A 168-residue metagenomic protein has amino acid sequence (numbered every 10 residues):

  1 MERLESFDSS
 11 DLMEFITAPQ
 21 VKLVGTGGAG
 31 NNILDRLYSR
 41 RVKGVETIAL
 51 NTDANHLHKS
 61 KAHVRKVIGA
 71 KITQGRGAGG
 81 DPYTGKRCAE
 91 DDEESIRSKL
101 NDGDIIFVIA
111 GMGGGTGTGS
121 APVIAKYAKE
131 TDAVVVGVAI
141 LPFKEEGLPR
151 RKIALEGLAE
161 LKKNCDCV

Functional and structural regions predicted by a protein language model:
M1-V168: Tubulin/FtsZ superfamily GTPase core signature
